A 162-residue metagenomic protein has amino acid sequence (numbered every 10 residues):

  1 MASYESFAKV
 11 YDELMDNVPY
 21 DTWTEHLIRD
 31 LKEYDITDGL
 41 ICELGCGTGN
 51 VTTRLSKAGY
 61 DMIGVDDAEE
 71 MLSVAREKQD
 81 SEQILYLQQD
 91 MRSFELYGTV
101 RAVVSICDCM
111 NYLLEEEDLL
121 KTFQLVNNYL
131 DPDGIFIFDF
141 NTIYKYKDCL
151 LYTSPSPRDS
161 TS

Functional and structural regions predicted by a protein language model:
M1-T37: Conserved class I S-adenosyl-L-methionine
D38-G45: Conserved class I S-adenosyl-L-methionine
N50-S93: Class I SAM-dependent methyltransferase SAM/SAH-binding core
E95-A102: A short acidic, Gly/Pro-enriched loop at the edge of an enzyme's catalytic core that lines a small-molecule cofactor
L120-P132: A short glycine-rich, Lys/Arg-flanked "PGG" loop and its adjoining helix->strand segment in the class I
D133-F140: Conserved beta-strand signature within the Rossmann-like core of class I S-adenosyl-L-methionine
N141-K145: Short "lid" loop at the C-terminus of a central beta-strand within the Rossmann-like core of SAM-dependent
Y152-S162: Single conserved hydrophobic/aromatic residue that forms the stacking wall/gate of nucleotide- or nucleobase-binding
